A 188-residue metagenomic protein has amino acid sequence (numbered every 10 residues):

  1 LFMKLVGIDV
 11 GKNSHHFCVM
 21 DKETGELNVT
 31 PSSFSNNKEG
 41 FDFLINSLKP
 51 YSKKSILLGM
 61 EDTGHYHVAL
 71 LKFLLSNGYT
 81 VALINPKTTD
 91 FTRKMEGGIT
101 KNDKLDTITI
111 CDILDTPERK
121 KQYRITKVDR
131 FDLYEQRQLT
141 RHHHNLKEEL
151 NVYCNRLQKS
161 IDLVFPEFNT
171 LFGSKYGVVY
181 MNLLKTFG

Functional and structural regions predicted by a protein language model:
F2-K22, I110: Gly/Thr-rich phosphate-binding beta-strand-loop-beta motif of the actin/hexokinase/Hsp70
K12, T24, G64, T88: Short, glycine/acidic-enriched loop or turn micro-motifs at the edges of active sites
N13-E39: Short glycine-rich, Thr/Ser-proximal phosphate-binding strand/loop in the N-terminal lobe of ATP-dependent enzymes
K38-L57: Short, basic/hydrophobic alpha-helical segments
G59-A69: Acidic, metal-coordinating catalytic cores used for nucleic-acid/nucleotide bond scission and strand-transfer chemistry
A82-I125, Y180-K185: Short alpha-helix plus adjacent loop in nuclease-associated cores
P117-R156: Extended, highly charged alpha-helical segments
H144-G188: Glycine-rich, often acidic, oxyanion-interacting loops/wings at catalytic, nucleic-acid, or phospho-protein interfaces
